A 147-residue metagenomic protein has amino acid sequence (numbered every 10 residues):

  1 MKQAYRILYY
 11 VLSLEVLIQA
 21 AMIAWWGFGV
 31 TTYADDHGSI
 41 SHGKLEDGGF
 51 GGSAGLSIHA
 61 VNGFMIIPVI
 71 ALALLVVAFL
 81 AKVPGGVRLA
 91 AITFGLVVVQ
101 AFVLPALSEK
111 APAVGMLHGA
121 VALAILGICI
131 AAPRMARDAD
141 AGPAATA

Functional and structural regions predicted by a protein language model:
M1-A147: Polytopic transmembrane helical bundles with strong interfacial aromatic enrichment
